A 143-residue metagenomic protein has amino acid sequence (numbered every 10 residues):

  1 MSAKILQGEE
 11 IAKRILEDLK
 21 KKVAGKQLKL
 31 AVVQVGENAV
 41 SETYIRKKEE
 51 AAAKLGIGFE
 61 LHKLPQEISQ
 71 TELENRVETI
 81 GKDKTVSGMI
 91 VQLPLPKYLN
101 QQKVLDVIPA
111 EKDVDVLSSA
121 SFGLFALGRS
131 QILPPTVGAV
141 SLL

Functional and structural regions predicted by a protein language model:
M1-K26: Positively charged, low-complexity intrinsically disordered leader regions
K4, K54, T79-G81, I108-E111: Non-catalytic terminal and connector segments of soluble metabolic enzymes
Q27-E37: Short beta-strand segments enriched in small/hydrophobic residues
V35-E50, Q131-L143: Glycine-rich phosphate/diphosphate-binding loop of Rossmann-like nucleotide-binding domains
Y44-E49, N75-V77, Q102-L105: Glycine-rich loop at the start of a catalytic domain that most often binds anionic cofactors/ligands
A52-Q66: Short beta-strand elements in bilobed, periplasmic/extracellular small-molecule ligand-binding domains
E72-K84: Short, well-structured alpha-helical segments in soluble
I90-L143: Anion-binding alpha/beta catalytic cores of soluble intermediary-metabolism enzymes, centered on
